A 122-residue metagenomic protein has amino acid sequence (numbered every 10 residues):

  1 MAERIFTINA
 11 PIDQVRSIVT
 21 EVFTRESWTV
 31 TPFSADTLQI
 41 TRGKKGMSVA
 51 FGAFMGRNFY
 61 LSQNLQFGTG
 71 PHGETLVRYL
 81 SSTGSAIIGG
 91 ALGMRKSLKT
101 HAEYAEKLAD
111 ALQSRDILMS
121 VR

Functional and structural regions predicted by a protein language model:
M1-R122: Ser/Thr-rich, low-complexity intrinsically disordered terminal regions
